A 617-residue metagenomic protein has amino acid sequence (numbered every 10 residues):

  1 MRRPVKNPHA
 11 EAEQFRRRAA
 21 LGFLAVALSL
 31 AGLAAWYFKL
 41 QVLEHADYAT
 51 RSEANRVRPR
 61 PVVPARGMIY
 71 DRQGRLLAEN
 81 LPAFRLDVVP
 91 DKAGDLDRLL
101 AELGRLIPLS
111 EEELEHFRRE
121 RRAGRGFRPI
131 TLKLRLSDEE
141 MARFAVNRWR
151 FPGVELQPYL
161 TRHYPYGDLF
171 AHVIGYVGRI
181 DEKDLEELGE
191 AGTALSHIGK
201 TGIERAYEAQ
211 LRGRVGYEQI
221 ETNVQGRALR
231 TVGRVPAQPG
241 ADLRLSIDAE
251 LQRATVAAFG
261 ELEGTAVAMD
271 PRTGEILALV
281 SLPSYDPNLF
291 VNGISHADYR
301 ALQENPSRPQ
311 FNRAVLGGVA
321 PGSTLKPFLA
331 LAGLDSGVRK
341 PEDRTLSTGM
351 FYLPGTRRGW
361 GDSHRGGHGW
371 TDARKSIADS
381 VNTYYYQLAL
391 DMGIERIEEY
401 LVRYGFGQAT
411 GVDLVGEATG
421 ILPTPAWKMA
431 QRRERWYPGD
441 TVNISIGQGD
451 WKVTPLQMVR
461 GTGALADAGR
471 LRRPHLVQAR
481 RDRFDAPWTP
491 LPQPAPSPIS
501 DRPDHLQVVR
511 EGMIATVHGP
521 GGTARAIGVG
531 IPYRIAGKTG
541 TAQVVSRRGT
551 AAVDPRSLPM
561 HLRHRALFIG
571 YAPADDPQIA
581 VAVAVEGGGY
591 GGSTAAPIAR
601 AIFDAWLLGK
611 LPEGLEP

Functional and structural regions predicted by a protein language model:
M1-H296, G318, V338-L346, I394-G405 (+8 more regions): Periplasmic/cell-envelope proteins involved in peptidoglycan metabolism and beta-lactam response
R2-H9, A78, T222-R234, P271-T324 (+3 more regions): Beta-lactam-recognizing serine transpeptidase/beta-lactamase-like catalytic domain environment
